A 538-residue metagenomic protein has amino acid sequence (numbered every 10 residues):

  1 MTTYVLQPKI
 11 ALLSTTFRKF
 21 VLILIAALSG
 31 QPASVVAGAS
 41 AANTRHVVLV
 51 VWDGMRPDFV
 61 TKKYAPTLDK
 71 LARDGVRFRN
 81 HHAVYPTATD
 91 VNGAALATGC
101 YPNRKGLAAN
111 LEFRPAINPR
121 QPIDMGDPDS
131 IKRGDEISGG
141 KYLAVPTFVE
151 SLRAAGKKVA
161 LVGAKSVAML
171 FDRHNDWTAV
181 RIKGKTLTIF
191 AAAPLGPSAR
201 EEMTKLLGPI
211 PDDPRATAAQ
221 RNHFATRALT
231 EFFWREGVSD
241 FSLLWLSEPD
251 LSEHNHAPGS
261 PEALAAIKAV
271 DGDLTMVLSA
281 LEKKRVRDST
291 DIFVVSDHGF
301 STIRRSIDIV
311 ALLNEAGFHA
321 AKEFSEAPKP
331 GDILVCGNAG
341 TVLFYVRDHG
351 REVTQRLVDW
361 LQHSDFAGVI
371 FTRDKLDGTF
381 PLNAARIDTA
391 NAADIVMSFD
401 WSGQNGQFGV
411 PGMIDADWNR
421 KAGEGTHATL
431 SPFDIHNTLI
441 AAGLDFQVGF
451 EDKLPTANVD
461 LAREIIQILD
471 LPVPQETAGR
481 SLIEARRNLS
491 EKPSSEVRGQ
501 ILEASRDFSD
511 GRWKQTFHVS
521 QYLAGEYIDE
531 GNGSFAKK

Functional and structural regions predicted by a protein language model:
Y4-V21: Bacterial N-terminal signal peptides that target proteins for export
K19-Q31: Bacterial N-terminal signal peptides
S40-V60, R77-R79: Mature N-terminal segment immediately following signal peptide/propeptide cleavage in secreted/periplasmic
D58-G106, L111, K158-V162: Short, structured active-site-proximal loop/turn typified by the sulfatase FGly-forming signature C/S-X-P-X-R
T67, A269-L313, L439, I465 (+1 more regions): Metal-dependent active-site segment of extracytoplasmic phospho-/sulfohydrolases and closely related
Y101, L107-A257, Q362-D365, G406: His/Asp/Glu-rich, glycine-adjacent segments that coordinate divalent cations and/or stabilize oxyanion chemistry on
K141-P146, A155, A327-E464: Active-site neighborhoods of enzymes that stabilize oxyanions during catalysis
L489-K538: Acidic, Ser/Thr-rich low-complexity intrinsically disordered segments
